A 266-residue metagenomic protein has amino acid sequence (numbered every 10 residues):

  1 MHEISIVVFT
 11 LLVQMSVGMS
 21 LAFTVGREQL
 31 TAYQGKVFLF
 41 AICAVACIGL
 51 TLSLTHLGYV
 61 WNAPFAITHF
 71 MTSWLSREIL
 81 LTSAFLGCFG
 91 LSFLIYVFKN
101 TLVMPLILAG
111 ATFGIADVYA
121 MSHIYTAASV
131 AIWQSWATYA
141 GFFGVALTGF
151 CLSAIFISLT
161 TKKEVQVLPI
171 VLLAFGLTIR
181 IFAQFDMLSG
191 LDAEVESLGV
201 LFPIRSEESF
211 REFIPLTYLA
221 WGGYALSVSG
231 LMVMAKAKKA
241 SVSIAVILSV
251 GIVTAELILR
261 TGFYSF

Functional and structural regions predicted by a protein language model:
M1, E28-T31, Y96: Cytosolic juxtamembrane amphipathic/interface segments immediately preceding and feeding into a transmembrane helix
M1-L12, Y33-V37, T68-S83, W136-A140 (+1 more regions): Membrane-entry segments of alpha-helical transmembrane domains in multi-pass membrane proteins
S5-F23, T82-F89, A146-T148: The first (N-terminal) embedded transmembrane alpha-helix
T10-E28, C151-V165: Cytoplasmic juxtamembrane interface segments
M19-C88: Membrane helical hairpin/interfacial module
S83, C88-A237, S241-V242, S249-E256: Long, contiguous internal "core" modules enriched in hydrophobic/ aromatic residues
T254-F266: Juxtamembrane boundary at the C-terminal end of a transmembrane helix
